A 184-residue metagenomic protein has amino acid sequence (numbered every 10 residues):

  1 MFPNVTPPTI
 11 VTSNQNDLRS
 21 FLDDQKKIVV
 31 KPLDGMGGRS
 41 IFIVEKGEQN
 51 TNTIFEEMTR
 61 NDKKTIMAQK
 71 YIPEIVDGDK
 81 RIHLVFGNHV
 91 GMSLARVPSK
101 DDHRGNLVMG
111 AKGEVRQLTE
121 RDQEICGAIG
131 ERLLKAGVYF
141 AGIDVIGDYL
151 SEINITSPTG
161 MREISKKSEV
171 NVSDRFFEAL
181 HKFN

Functional and structural regions predicted by a protein language model:
M1, D17, N50-I54, A128 (+1 more regions): Exposed alpha-helical structural elements
M1, I41-I43, N154-I155: Short secondary-structure transition/capping segments
M1-S20: Conserved N-proximal alpha/beta basic substrate-recognition cap immediately N-terminal to, or forming the N-lobe
N4, F21, T59-R60, G142: Residue-level detector of transmembrane insertion/anchoring sites
T9, V29, M67-A68, H83 (+4 more regions): Long, contiguous hydrophobic alpha-helical segments, chiefly transmembrane helices and signal peptides
Q15-N16, D23-K27, L33-Q123, L133: Phosphate-binding site of ATP-dependent enzymes
F21, G38, D77, S151 (+1 more regions): Active-site-proximal flexible loops/turns
E114-N184: ATP-dependent carboxylate activation and anion-phosphoryl transfer catalytic cores that bind Mg-ATP to form
